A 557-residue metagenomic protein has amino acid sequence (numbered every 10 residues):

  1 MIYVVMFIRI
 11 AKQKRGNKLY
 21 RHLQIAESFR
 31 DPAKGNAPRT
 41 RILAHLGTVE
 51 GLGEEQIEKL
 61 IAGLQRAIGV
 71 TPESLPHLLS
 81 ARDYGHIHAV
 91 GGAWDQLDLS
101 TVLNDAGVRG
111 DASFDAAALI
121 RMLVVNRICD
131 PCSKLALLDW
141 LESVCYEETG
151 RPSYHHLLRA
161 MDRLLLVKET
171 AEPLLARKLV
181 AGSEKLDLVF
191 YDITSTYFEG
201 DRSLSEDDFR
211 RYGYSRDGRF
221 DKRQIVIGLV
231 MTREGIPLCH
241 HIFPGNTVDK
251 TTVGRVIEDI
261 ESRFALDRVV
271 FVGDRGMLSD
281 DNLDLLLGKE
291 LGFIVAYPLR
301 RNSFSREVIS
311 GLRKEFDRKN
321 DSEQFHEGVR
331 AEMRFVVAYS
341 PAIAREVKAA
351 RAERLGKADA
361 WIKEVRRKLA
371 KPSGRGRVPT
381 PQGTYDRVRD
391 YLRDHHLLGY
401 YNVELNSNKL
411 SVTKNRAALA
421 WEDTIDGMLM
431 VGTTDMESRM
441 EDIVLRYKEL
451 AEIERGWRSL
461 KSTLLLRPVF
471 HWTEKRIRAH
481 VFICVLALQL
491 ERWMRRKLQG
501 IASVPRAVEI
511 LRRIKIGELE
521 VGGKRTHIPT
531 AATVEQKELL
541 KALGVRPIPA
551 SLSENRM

Functional and structural regions predicted by a protein language model:
M1-S80: Nucleic acid-processing catalytic cores of prokaryotic defense/repair systems
M1-Y3, F7-K12, N17-H22, E27-N36 (+1 more regions): Anion-binding and metal-coordination hotspots
L52, Q56-D115: Accessory, often N-terminal, substrate/partner-engagement and coupling regions that sit outside the core NTP/cofactor
